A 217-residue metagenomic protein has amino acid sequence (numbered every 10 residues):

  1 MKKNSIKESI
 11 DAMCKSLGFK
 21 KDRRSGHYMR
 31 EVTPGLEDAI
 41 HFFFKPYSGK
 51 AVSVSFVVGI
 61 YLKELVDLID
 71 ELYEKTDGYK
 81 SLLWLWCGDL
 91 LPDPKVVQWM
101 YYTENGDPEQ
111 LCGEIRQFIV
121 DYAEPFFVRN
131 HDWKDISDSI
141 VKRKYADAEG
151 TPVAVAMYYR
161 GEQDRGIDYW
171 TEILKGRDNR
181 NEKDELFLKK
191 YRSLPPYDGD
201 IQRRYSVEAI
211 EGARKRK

Functional and structural regions predicted by a protein language model:
M1-R23: Amphipathic alpha-helical segments
K2-K7, M29-K217: Intrinsically disordered, low-complexity regulatory regions enriched in serine/threonine/proline and acidic residues
R23-M29: Long, charged, glycine-rich C-terminal linkers/tails
